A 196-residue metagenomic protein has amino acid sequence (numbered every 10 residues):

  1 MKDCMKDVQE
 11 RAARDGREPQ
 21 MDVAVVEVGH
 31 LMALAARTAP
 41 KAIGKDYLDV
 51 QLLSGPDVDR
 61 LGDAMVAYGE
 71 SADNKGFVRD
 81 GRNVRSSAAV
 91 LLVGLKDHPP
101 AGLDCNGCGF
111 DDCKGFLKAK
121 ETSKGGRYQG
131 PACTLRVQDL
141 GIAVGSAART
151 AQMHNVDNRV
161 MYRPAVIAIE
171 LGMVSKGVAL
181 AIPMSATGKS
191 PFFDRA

Functional and structural regions predicted by a protein language model:
M1-A196: Acidic, surface-exposed loops and disordered segments
